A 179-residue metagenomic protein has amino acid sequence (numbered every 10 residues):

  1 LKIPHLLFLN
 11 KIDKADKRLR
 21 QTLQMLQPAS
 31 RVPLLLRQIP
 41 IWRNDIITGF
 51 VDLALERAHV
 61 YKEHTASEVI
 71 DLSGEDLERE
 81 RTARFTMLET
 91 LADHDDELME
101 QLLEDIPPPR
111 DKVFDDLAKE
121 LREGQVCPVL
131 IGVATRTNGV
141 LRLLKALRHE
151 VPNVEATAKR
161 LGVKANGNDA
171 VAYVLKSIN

Functional and structural regions predicted by a protein language model:
L1-N179: Structural and coupling elements of P-loop NTPases
